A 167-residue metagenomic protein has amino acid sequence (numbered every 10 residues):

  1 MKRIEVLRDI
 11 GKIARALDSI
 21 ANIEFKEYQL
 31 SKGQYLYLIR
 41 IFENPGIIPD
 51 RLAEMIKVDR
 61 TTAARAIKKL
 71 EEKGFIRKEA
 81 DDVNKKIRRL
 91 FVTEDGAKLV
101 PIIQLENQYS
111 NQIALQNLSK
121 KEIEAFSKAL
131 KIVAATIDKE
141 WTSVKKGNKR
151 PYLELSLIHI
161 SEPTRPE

Functional and structural regions predicted by a protein language model:
K2-G33, I39, A129-W141: N-terminal amphipathic alpha-helix
R8, L36-R40, A64-R65, E167: Base-recognition residues in the alpha-helical recognition helix of bacterial helix-turn-helix
I10-I13, L17-I20, I56, L99-L115 (+1 more regions): Alpha-helical linker/hinge and terminal dimerization helices associated with HTH transcriptional regulators
I20-T62, K73, K145: N-terminal helix-turn-helix DNA-binding core of bacterial DNA-binding proteins
R65, K128, E162: DNA-binding alpha-helical recognition surfaces that contact promoter or target DNA
K68-K131: Charged, amphipathic alpha-helical coiled-coil/dimerization segments
A125-L157: A short beta-strand-loop micro-motif that forms or neighbors metal/cofactor- and ligand-binding patches at active-site
I158-E167: Single conserved hydrophobic/aromatic residue that forms the stacking wall/gate of nucleotide- or nucleobase-binding
